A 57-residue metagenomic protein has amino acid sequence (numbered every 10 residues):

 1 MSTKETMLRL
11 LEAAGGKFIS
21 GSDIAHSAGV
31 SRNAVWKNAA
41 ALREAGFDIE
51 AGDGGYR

Functional and structural regions predicted by a protein language model:
T3-M7: N-terminal positioning helix adjacent to the helix-turn-helix/winged-helix DNA-binding module
E12-K17: Short helix-capping/hinge SLiMs at alpha-helix to coil transitions
D23-A25: A short acidic, leucine-rich amphipathic alpha-helix
N33: Key DNA-contact positions within bacterial/archaeal DNA-binding proteins
A39-E44: Residue-level detection of the helix-turn-helix DNA-binding "recognition helix"
D48-R57: Minor-groove-contacting beta-hairpin "wing" of winged helix-turn-helix DNA-binding domains
